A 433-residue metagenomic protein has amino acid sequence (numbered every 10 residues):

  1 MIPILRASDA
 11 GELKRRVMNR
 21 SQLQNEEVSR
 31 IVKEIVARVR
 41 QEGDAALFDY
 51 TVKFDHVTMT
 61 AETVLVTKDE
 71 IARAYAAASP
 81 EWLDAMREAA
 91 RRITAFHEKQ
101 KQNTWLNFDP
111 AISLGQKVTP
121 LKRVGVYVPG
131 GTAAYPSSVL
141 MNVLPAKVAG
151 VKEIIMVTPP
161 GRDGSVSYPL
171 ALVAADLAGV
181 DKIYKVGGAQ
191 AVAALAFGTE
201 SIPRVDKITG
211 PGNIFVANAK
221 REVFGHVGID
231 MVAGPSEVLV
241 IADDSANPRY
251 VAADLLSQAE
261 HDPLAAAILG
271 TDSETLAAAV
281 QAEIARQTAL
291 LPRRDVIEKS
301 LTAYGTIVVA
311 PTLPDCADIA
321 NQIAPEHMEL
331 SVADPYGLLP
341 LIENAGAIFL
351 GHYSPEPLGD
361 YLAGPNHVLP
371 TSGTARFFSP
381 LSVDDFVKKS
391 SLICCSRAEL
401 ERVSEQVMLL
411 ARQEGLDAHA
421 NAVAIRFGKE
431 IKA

Functional and structural regions predicted by a protein language model:
M1-K122: N-terminal Rossmann-like NAD(P)+-binding subdomain of aldehyde/semialdehyde dehydrogenases
W105-F108, V126, M156-T158, K182-G188 (+9 more regions): General beta-strand structural signal in soluble alpha/beta enzymes
N107-V173: Conserved small-residue-rich beta-alpha loop and adjacent elements that most often cradle the phosphate/pyrophosphate
M141-K152, D176-A178, A196-P203, K220-E222 (+1 more regions): Alpha-helix C-terminal capping segments
G179-S257, H261-A266: Conserved NAD(P)+-binding/catalytic subdomain of aldehyde/semialdehyde dehydrogenases
M231-A303, I307: A conserved active-site cap/scaffold subdomain adjacent to cofactor or substrate pockets
N321-A433: C-terminal core of ALDH-fold dehydrogenases
